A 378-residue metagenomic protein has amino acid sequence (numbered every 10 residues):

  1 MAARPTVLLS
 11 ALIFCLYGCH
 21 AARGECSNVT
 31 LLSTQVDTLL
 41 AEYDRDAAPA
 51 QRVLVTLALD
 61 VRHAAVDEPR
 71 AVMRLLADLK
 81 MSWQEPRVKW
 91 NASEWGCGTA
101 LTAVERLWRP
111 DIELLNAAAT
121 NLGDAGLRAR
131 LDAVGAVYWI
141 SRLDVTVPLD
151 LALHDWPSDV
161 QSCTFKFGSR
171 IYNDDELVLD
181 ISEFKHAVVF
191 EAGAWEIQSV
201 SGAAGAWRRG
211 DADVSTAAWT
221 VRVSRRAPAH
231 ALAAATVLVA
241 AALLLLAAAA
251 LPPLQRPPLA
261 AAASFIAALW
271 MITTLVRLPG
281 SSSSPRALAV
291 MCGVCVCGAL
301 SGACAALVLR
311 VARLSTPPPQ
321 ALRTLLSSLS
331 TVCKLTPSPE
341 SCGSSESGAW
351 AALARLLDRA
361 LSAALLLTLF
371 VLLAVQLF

Functional and structural regions predicted by a protein language model:
R4-A21, T368: Cleavable N-terminal signal peptides of Sec/SRP-targeted secreted and luminal proteins
H20-A261, T273-V290, R313-R323, T336-A351: Non-transmembrane, solvent-exposed beta-strand/loop segments in proteins with extracellular/lumenal exposure or large
F167, A235-A247, A261-T274, M291-A303 (+3 more regions): Hydrophobic alpha-helical cores of multi-pass transmembrane domains in eukaryotic membrane proteins
P253-L254, A303-Q320, A374-F378: Transmembrane-helix exit/juxtamembrane "anchor" motif
M271-G280, V308-A312, V371-Q376: Helix-to-loop junction signature of class
T324-S330: Intrinsically disordered, low-complexity juxtamembrane tails of single-pass
V332-F378: Extended, intrinsically disordered cytoplasmic tails
